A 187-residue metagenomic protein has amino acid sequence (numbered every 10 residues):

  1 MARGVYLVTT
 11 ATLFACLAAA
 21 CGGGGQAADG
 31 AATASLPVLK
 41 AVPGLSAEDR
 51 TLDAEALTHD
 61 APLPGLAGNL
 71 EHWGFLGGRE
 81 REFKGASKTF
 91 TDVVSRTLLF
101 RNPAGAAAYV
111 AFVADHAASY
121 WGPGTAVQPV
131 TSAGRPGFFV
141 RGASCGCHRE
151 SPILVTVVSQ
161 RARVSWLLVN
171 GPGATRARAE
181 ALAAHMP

Functional and structural regions predicted by a protein language model:
M1-T10: Bacterial N-terminal signal peptides that target proteins for export
T9, F14, F138-V140: Residue-level signal for mature regions of secreted extracellular proteins and peptides
L17-A20: C-terminal motif of bacterial Sec signal peptides marking the signal peptidase cleavage site
G22-G85, R178-P187: N-terminal "mature-domain start" segment
S35, L39-A41, T125-P187: A short, solvent-exposed beta-edge/loop patch
D49, S95-T97, S165: Polar/charged side chains located within well-ordered beta-strands of beta-rich proteins
R50-G65, A106-T156: Short Gly/Thr-rich strand-loop-strand
E80-A111: A short acidic-to-branched-hydrophobic micro-motif
